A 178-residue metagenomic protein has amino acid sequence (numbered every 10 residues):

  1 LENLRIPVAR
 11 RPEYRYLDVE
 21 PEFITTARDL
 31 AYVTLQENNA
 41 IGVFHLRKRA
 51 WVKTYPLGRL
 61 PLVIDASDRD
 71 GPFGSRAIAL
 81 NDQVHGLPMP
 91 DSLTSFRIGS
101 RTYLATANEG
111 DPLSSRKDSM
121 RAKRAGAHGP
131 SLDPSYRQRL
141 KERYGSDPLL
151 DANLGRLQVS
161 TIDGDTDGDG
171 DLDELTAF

Functional and structural regions predicted by a protein language model:
L1-F178: Beta-sheet-rich non-transmembrane sensory/scaffold domains
